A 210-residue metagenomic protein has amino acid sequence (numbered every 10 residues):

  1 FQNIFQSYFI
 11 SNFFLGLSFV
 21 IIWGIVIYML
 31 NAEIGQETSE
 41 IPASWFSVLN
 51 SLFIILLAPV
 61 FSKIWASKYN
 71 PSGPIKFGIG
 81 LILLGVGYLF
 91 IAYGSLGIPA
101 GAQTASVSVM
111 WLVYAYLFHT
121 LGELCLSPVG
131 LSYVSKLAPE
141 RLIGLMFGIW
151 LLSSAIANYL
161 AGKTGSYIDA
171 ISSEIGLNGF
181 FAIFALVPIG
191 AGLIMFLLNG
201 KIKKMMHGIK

Functional and structural regions predicted by a protein language model:
F5-L15, A66-L84, I209: Cytoplasmic membrane-interface "Motif A"-like loop-to-helix N-cap segments of 12-TM Major Facilitator Superfamily
W23-A32, I82-T104: C-terminal ends and interior cores of transmembrane alpha-helices in multi-pass membrane transporters/permeases
E40-I41, V109-M110, E140-I149: Loop-to-transmembrane helix entry/capping segments in MFS-fold secondary transporters and related SLC/MFSD carriers
S47-I54, F147-G162: Glycine-rich segments within core transmembrane alpha-helices of 12-TM secondary carriers
I79-I82, I175-G200: Symmetry-related core transmembrane helices of the 12-TM Major Facilitator Superfamily/SLC fold
L89-Y93, A155-I168, L193, L197: A gly/Pro-rich, aromatic-decorated transmembrane alpha-helix motif that marks the paired, flexible gating helices
A100-C125: Hydrophobic core of transmembrane alpha-helices in multi-pass small-molecule transporters, especially MFS/SLC-type
Y116, L124-P139: Intracellular juxtamembrane helix-capping segments at the cytosolic ends of symmetry-related transmembrane helices
